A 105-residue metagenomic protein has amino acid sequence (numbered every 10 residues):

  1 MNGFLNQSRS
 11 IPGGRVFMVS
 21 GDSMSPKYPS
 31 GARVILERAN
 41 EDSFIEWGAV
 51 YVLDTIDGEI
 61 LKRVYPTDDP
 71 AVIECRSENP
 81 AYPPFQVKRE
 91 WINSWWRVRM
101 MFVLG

Functional and structural regions predicted by a protein language model:
M1-Q7: Sequence-specific dsDNA recognition surfaces
Q7-G105: Acidic/glycine-rich C-terminal interaction modules and beta/coil loop segments that lie outside canonical DNA-binding
